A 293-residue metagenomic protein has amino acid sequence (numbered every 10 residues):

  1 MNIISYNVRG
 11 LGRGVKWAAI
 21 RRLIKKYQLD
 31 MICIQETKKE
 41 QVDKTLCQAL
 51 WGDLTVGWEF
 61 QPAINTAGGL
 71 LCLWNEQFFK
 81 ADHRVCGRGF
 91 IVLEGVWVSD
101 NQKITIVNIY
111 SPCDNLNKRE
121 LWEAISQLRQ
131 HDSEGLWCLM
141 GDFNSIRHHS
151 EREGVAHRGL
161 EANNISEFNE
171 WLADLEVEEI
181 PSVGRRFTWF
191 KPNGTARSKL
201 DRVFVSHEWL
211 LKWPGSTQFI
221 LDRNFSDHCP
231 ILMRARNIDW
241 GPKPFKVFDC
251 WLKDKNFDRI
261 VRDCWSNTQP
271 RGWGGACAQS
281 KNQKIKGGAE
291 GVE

Functional and structural regions predicted by a protein language model:
M1-W137, V155-N163, F168, D174-V177 (+1 more regions): Short phosphate/oxyanion-binding micro-motifs
V8, E36-T37, N75-Q77, F143 (+3 more regions): Residues immediately flanking
G10, N75-Q77, W97-S99, E208 (+3 more regions): Non-catalytic surface loops within mature trypsin-like serine protease
D30, D142, D201: Conserved acidic residues
I32, L73, I106, L172 (+4 more regions): A residue-level signal for conserved active-site and pocket-lining positions in enzyme catalytic cores
K80-G87, V92, H131, H148-E151 (+1 more regions): Metal-dependent phosphoester-hydrolase catalytic domains
V107, L136-M140, N144-A156, I231-E293: Arg/Lys-enriched, amphipathic patches
